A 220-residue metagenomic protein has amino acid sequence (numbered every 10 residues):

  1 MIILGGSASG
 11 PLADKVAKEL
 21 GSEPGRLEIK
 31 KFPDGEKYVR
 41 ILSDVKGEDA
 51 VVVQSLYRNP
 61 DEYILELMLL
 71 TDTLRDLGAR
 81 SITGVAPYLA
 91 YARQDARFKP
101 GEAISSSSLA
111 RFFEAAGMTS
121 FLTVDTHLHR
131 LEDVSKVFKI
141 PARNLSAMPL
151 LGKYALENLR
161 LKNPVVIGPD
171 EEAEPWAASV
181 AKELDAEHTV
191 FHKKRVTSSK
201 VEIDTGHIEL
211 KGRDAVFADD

Functional and structural regions predicted by a protein language model:
M1-D219: PRPP-associated nucleotide enzymes
